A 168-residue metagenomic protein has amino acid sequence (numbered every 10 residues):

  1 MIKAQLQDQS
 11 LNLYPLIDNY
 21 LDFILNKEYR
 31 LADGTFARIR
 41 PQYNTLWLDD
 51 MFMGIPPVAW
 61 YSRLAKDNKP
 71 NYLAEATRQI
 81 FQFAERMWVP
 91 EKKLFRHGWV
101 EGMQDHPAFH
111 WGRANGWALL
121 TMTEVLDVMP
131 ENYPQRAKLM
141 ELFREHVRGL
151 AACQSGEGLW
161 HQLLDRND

Functional and structural regions predicted by a protein language model:
M1-I2, G34-D50, K92-A114, E157-D168: Carbohydrate-binding/catalytic loop surfaces
M1-M53: Extracytoplasmic mature domains of secreted/periplasmic and thylakoid-lumen proteins
M1-S10, G54-N68, W117-Q135: Well-ordered alpha-helical scaffold segments within catalytic/enzyme domains
P15-T35, P70-R96, M140-G158: Long, well-ordered core segments of solenoidal/helical folds
Y20, D50-M53, P57, Q79 (+4 more regions): Amphipathic, well-ordered alpha-helical segments in soluble domains
P41, V58-Y61, I80, H106: Active-site mouth of glycoside hydrolases
L46-M53, Y72-E75, P107-A118, Q135-L142: Short, contiguous, pocket-lining structural segments that sit at or immediately flank catalytic/ligand-binding sites
L119-D165: Oxyanion-binding "anion nests"
